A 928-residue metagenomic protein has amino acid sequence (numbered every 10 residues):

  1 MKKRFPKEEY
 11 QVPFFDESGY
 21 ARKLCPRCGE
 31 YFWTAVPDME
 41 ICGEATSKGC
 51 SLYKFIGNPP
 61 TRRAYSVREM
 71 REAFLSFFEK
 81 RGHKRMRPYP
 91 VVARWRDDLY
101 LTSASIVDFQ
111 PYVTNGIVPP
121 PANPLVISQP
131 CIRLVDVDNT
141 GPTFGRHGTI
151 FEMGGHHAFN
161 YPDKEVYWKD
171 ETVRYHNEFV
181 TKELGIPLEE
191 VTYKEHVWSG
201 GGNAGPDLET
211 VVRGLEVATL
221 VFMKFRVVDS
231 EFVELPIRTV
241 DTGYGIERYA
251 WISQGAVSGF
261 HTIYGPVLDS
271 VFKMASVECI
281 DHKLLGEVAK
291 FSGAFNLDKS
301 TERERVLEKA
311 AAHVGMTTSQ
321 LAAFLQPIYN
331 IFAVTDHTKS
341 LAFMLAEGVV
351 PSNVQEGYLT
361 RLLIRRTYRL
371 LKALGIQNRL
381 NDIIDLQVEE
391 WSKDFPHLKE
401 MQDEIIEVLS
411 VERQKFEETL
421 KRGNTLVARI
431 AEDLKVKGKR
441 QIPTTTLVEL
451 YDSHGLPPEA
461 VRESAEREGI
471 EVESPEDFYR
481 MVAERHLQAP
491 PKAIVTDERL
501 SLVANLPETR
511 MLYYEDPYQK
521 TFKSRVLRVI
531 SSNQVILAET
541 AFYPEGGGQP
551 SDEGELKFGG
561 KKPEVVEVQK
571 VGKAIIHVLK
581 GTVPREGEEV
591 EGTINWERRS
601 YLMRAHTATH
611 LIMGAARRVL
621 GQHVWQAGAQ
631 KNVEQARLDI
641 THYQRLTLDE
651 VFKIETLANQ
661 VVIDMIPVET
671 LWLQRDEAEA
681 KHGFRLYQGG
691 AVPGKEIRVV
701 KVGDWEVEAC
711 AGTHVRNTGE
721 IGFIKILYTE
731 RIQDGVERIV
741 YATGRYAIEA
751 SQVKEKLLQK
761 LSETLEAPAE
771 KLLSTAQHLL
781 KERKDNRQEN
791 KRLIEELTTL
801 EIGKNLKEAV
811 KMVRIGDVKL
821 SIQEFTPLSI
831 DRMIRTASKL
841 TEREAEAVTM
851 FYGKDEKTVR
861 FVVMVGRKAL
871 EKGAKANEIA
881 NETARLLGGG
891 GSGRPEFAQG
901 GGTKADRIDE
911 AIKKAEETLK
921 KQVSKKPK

Functional and structural regions predicted by a protein language model:
K2-V12, D16-E17, A21-R22, G29 (+2 more regions): A glycine- and charged-residue-rich anion-binding loop/surface
K23-P26, E40-C42: Cys/His-enriched microdomains
W33-I41: Short linker/helix segments within small regulatory modules
